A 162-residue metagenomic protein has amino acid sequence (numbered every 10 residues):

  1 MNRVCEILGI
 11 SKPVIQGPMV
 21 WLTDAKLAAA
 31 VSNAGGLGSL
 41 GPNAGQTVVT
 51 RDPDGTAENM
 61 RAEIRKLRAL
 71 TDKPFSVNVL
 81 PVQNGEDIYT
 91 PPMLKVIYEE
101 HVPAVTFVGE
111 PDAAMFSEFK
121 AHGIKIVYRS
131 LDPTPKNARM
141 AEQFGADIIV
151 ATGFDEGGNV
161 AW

Functional and structural regions predicted by a protein language model:
M1-W162: Active-site entrance/lid segments in N-terminal catalytic domains of soluble metabolic enzymes
